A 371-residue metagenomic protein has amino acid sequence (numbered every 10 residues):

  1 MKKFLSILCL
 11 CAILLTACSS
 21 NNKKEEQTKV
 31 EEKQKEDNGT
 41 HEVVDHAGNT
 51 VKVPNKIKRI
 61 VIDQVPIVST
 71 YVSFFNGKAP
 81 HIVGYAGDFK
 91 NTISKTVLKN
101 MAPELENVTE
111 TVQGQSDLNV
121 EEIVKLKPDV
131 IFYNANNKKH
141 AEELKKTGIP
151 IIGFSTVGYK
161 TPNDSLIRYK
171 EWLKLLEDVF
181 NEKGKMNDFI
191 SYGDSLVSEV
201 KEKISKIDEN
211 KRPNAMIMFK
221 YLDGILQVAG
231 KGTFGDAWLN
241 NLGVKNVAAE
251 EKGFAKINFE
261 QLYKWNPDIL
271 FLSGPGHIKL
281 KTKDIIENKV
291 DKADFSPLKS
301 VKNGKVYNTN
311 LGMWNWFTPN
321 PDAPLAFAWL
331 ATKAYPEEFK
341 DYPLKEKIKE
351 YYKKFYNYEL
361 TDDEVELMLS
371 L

Functional and structural regions predicted by a protein language model:
K2-C9: Sec-dependent signal peptide recognition, specifically the positively charged N-region followed immediately by
L14-A17: C-terminal motif of bacterial Sec signal peptides marking the signal peptidase cleavage site
S19-V72, G184-M218, K340-L371: Bacterial Sec-exported substrate-binding components of ABC uptake systems
D63-Q64, V68-E122: A short, structured surface patch at a secondary-structure boundary
G87-S94, N137-E142, F154-K174, I207-F234: Extracytoplasmic ligand-binding site segments that recognize negatively charged/polar headgroups
E110-G114, V120-Y133, F259-P275: Proline-aspartate-enriched helix->loop->beta-strand connector
N163-S191, S195, I278-L371: Structured C-terminal subdomain patch of bacterial secreted/periplasmic proteins
Q227-F254: Alpha-helical, coiled-coil/dimerization segments enriched in small aliphatic residues
